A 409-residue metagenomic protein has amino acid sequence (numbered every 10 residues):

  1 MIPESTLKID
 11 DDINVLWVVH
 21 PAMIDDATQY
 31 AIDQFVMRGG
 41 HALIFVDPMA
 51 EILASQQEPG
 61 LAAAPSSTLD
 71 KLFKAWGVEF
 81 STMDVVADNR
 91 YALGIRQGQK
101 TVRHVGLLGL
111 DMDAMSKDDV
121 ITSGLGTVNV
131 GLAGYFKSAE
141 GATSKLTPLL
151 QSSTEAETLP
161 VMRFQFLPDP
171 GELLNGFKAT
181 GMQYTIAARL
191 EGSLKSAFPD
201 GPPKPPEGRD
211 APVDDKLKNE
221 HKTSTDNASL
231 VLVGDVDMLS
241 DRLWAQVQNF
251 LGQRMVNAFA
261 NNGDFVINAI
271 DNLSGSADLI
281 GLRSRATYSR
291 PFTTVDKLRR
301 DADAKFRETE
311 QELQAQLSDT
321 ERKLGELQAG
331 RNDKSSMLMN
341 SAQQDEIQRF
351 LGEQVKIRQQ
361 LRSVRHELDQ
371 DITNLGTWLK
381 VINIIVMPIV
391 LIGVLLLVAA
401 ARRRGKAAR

Functional and structural regions predicted by a protein language model:
M1-P291, A304, Q311: Acidic, S/T/G-rich, low-cysteine, solvent-exposed domains in lumenal/extracellular/periplasmic regions of secretory
D12-I13, W17, I24, D345 (+3 more regions): Long, charged, helix-rich clamp/arm modules that form nucleic acid-engaging surfaces of large nucleic-acid-processing
T287-K297, V355-I384: Short, aromatic-rich amphipathic segments at membrane interfaces that lie adjacent to a transmembrane helix or signal
F292-V295, R299-A302, F306, L313 (+3 more regions): Amphipathic alpha-helical coiled-coil segments and their boundaries
F306-K334, I357, V364: Non-transmembrane amphipathic alpha-helical segments
E326, D333, V381-I384, V398: C-terminal interaction appendages of subunits in large macromolecular complexes
A329-Q370: Low-complexity, acidic polar-rich segments
L391-R409: Juxtamembrane interface at the cytosolic side of transmembrane helices
